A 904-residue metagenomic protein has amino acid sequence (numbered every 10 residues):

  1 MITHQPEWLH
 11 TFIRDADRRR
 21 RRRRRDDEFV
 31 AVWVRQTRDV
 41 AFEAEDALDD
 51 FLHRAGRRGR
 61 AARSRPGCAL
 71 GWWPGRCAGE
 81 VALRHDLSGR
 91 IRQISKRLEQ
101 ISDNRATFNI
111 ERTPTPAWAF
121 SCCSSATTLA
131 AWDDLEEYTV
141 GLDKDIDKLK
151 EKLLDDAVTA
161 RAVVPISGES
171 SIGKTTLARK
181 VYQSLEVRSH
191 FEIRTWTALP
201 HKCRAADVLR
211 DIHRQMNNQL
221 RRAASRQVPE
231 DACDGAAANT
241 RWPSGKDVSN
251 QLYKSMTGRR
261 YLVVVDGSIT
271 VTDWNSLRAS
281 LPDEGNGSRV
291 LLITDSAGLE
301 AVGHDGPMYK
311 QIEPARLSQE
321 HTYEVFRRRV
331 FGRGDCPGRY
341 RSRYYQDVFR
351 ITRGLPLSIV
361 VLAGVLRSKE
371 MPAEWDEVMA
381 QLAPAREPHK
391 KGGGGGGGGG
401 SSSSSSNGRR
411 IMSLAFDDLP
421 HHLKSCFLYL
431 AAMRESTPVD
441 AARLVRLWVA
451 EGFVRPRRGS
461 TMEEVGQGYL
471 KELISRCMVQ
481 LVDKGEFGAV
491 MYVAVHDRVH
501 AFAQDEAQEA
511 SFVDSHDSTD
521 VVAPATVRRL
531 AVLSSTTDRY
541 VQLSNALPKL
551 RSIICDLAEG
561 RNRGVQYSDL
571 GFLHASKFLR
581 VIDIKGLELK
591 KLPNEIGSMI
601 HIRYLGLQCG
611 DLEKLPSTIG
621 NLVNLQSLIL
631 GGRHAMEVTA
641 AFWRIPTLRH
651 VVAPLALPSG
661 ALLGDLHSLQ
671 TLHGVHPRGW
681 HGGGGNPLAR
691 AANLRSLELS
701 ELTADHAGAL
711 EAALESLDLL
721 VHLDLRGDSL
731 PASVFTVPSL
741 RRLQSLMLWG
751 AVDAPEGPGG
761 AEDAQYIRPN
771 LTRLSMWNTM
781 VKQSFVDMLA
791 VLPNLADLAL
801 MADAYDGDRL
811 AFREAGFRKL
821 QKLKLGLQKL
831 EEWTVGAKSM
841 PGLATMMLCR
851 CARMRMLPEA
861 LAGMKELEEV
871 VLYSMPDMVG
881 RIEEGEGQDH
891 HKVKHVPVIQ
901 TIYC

Functional and structural regions predicted by a protein language model:
M1-A62: Extended, amphipathic alpha-helical segments that serve as helical scaffolds
H10-R25, I212, N217-W242, N286-V290 (+3 more regions): Non-catalytic, charged helical/coil tracts that couple and regulate nucleotide-powered enzyme cores
A47, F51-R63, G79, D86 (+10 more regions): Surface-exposed helical/coil interface segments that assemble multiprotein signaling complexes
C68-S170, T176-Y182, D207-R210, V290-L291 (+10 more regions): Regulatory and partner-binding modules of innate immune sensors/adaptors
R97-I172, T176-L185, S189, P200 (+8 more regions): N-terminal flanking helix/linker immediately upstream of nucleotide/cofactor-binding cores
Q183-H190, W242-L317, G396: A conserved switch/coupling segment of P-loop NTPase cores
R194-C203: A short hydrophobic beta-strand->loop->alpha-helix junction that borders the nucleotide-binding pocket of P-loop NTPases
Y253-M256, Y261-L262, E284-G285, S518-R528 (+6 more regions): Cross-kingdom leucine-rich repeat
